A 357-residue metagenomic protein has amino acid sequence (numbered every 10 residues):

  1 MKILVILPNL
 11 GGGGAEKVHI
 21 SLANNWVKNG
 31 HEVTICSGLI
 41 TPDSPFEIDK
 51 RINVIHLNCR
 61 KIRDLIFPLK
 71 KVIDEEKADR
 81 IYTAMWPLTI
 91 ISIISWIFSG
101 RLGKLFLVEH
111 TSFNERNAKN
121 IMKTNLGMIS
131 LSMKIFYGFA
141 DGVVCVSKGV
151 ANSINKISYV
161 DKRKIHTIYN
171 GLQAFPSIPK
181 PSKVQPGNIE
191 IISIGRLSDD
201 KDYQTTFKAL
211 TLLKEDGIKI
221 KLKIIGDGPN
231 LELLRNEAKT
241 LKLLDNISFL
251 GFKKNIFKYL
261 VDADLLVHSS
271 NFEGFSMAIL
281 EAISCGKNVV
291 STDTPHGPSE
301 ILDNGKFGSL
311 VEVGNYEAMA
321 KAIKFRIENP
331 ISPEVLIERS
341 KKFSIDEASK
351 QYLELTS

Functional and structural regions predicted by a protein language model:
V5-R63, K164, P229: N-terminal strand-loop element at the rim of the active site of nucleotide-sugar-dependent glycosyltransferases
E16-S21, I189-I218, P229-R235: A conserved mid-protein helix/loop that constitutes part of the nucleotide-sugar donor-binding site
K70, T124-V143: Membrane-proximal helix-turn-helix segments that form the acceptor-binding/catalytic region of lipid-linked
T83-I91, E109: Short His-centered aromatic/hydrophobic patch
G138-I165, A174: A short, active-site helix/loop in glycosyltransferases that binds the activated sugar's phosphate group
F252, N271: Aromatic "clamp/platform" in nucleotide-sugar-dependent glycosyltransferases that forms part of the donor/acceptor
N288-T292: Short hydrophobic beta-strand element within catalytic cores of glycosyltransferases and related nucleotide-activated
D303-Y316, K324-P330: Conserved acidic donor-binding segment of nucleotide-sugar-dependent glycosyltransferases
